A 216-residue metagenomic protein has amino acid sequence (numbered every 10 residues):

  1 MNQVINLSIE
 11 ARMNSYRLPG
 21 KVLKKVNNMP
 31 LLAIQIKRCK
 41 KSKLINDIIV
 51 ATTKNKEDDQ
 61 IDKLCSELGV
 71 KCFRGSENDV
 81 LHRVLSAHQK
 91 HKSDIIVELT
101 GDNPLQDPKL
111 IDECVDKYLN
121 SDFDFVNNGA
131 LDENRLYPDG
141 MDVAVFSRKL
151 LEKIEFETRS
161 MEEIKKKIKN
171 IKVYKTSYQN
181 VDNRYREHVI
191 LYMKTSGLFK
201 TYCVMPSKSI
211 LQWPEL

Functional and structural regions predicted by a protein language model:
M1-L18: N-terminal nucleotide-binding beta1-loop-alpha1 segment
V4-I9, L32, D47-V50: Hydrophobic targeting segments
L31-I48, I61-K63, E67-L68: A short, N-terminal amphipathic alpha-helix
D47, K71, K200-Y202: Conserved beta-strand segments of alpha/beta enzyme cores
K54-L119: Short phosphate-binding loop-to-helix
Q106-P214: Conserved core of the sugar-phosphate nucleotidyltransferase
